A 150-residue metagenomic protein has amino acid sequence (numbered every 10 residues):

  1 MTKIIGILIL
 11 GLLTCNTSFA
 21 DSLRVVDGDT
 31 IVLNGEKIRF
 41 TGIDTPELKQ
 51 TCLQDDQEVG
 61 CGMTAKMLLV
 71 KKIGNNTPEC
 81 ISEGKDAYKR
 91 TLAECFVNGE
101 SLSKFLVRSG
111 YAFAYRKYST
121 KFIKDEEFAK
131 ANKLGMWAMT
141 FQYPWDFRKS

Functional and structural regions predicted by a protein language model:
T2-I7, G11, C15-S150: Small beta-barrel nucleic-acid-binding modules, primarily SNase/OB-fold domains and secondarily Tudor-like barrels
